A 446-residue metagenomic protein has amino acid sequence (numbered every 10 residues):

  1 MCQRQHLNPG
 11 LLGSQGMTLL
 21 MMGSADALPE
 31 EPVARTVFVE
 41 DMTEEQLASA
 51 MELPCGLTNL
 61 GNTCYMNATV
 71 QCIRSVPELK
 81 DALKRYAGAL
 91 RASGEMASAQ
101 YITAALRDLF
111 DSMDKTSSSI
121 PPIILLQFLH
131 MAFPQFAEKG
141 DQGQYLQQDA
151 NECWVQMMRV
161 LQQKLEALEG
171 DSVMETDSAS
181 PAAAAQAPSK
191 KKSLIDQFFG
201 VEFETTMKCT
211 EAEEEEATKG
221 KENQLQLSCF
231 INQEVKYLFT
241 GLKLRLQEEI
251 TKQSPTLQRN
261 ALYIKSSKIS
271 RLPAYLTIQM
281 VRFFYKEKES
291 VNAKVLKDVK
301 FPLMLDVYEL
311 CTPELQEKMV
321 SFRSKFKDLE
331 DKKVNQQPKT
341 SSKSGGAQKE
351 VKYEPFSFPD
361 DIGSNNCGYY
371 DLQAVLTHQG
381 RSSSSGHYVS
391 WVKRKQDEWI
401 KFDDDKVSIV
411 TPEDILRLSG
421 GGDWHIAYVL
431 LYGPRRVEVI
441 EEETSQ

Functional and structural regions predicted by a protein language model:
M1-Q446: UBL (ubiquitin/ubiquitin-like) substrate-recognition surfaces within cysteine isopeptidase catalytic folds
